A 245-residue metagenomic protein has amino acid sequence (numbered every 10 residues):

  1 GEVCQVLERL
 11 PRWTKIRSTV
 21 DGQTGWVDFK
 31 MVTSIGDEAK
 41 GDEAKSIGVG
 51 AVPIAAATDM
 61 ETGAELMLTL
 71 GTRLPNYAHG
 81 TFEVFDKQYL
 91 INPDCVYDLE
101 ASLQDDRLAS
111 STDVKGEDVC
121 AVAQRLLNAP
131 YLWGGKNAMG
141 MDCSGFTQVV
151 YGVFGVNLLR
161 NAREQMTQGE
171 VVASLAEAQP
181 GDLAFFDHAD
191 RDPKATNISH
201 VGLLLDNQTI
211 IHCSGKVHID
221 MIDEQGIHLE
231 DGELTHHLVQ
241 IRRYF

Functional and structural regions predicted by a protein language model:
E2-A121, R125-A129: Boundary regions of SH3-family modules and the immediately adjacent low-complexity/disordered segments in eukaryotic
L7, G134, N161-R163: Residue-level detector of family-conserved "landmark" positions at structurally sensitive sites
W26, G140, L204: Short aromatic/basic micro-patch
S34, L103-A109, K136, S199 (+1 more regions): Aromatic- and glycine-rich peptidoglycan recognition patches
A109-D113, L132-G140, V171: Short, surface-exposed loop/turn motifs that are enriched in glycine and acidic residues and include a nearby proline
A123, G135-F154, L158: Active-site nucleophilic cysteine motif
V156-I219, Q225: ...with weaker cross-activation on analogous glycine-rich loops/strands in unrelated enzymes
